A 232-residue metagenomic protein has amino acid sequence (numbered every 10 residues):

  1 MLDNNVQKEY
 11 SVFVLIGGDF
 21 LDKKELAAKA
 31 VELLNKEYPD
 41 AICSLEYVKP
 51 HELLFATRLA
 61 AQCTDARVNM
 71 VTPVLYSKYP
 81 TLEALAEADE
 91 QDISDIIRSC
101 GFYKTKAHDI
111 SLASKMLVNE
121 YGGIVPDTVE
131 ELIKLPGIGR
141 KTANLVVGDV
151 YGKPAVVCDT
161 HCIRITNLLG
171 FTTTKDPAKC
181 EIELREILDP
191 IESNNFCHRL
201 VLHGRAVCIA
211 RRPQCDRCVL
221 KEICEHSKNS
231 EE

Functional and structural regions predicted by a protein language model:
M1-N5, F20: Short, low-complexity interaction segments enriched in Ser/Thr/Pro/Gly
D3, Y10-S11: Short, positively charged and aromatic/hydrophobic N-terminal segments
F20-E232: Catalytic cores of DNA base-excision repair glycosylases
